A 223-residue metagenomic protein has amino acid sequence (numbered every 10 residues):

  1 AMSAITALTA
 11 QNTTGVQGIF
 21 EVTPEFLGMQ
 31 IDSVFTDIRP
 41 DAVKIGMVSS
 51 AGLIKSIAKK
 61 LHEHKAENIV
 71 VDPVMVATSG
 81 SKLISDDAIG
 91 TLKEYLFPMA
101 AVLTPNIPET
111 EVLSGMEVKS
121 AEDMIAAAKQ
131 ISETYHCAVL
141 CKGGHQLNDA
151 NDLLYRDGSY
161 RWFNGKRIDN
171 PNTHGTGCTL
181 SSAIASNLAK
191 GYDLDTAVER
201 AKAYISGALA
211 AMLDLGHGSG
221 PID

Functional and structural regions predicted by a protein language model:
A1-T78, K82: Conserved N-terminal subdomain of the carbohydrate kinase-like
S3, N12-F26, S79-I89, Q146-A150 (+3 more regions): Active-site-adjacent loop and "lid" segments of alpha/beta metabolic enzymes
G52-H62, C137, S159, D195-T196: Nucleotide and nucleotide-moiety/phosphate-recognizing core
D86-Y160: Conserved phosphate/ATP/ADP-binding segment of small-molecule kinases
E111-V112, N170-L194: Short, small-residue alpha-helix embedded
E117-M124, A189-E199: Short, charged, surface-exposed loops that flank catalytic or proteolytic processing sites
D195-D223: Charged C-terminal helix
